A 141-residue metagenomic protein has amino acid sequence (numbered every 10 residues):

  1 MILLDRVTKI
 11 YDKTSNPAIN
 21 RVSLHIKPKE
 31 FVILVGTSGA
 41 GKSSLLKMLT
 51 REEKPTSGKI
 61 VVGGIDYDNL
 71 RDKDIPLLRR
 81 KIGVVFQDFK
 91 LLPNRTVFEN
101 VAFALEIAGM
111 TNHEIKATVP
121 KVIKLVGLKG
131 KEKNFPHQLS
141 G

Functional and structural regions predicted by a protein language model:
V35-T37: The feature captures the beta-strand-to-loop junction immediately N-terminal to the Walker
T50: Helix-to-loop junction immediately C-terminal to a conserved catalytic motif
T56-D66: ABC nucleotide-binding domain "signature motif"
I65-D66, A102, E106-G109, H113-K131: Conserved ABC ATPase "signature" region
Y67-G83, N112, K116: ABC ATPase NBD coupling module
N94-F103: Short coil-to-helix segment of the ABC ATPase nucleotide-binding domain corresponding to the Q-loop/switch region
N134-G141: Conserved ABC ATPase signature
